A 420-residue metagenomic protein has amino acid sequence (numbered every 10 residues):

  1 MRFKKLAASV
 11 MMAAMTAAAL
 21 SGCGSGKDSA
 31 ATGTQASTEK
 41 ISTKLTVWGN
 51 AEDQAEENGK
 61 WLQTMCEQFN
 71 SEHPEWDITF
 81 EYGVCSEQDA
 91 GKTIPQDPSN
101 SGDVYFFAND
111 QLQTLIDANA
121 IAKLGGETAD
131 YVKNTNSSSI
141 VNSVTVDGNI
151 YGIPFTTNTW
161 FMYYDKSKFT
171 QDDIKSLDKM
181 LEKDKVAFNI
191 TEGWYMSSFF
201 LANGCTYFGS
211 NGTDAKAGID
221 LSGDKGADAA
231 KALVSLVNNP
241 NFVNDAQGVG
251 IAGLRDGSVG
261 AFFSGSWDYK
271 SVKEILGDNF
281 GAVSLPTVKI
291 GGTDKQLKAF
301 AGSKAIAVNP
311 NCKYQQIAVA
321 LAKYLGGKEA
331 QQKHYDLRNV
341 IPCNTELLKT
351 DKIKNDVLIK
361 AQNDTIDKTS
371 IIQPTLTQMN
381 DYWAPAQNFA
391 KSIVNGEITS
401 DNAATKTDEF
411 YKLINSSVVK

Functional and structural regions predicted by a protein language model:
R2-V10, C23-Q111, L413-K420: Conserved N-terminal structural module of periplasmic/extracytoplasmic solute-binding proteins
W48-N50, Y105, V237-Y314: Extracytoplasmic/periplasmic substrate-binding proteins
P95-Q96, N100-D103, D130-Y164, K185-N189 (+2 more regions): A structural signal for short loop-to-beta-strand junctions that line the ligand-binding cleft of periplasmic/secreted
N109-F161, D172, V283-S284, K354-V357: Hinge/lid segment of periplasmic solute-binding proteins
Y151-F155, W160, L177-I219, V259: Extracytoplasmic/periplasmic solute-binding protein
A215-A246: Glycine-centered hinge/linker elements that transmit conformational signals in sensory and ligand-binding systems
K270, K304, V308-N380: Mature extracytoplasmic/periplasmic domains
T345, D364-K420: Conserved C-terminal helix/tail region of periplasmic/extracytoplasmic solute-binding proteins
